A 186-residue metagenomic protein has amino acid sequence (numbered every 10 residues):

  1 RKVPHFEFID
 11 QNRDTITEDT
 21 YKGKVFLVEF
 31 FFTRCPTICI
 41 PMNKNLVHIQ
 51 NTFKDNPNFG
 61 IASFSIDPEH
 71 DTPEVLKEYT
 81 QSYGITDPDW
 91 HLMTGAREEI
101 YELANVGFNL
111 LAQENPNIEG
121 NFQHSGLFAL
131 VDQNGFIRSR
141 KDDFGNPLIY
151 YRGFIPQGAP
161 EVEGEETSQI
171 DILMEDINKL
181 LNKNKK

Functional and structural regions predicted by a protein language model:
R1-D19, K44: N-terminal "domain-start" segment that seeds a small globular fold
V3-P4, F26, S125-L127: Short loop/turn microsegments at loop-to-beta-strand junctions
I16-L46, I61-A62: Short active-site neighborhood of thiol/selenol oxidoreductases, capturing the structured segment around
V28, F32, F64-I66, W90 (+1 more regions): Second-shell loop/turn segments in exported
N43-L103: Structural microenvironment flanking redox-active thiols in thiol-disulfide oxidoreductases
W90, Y101, F108-Q113, Q123-A129: Structural micro-motif
I118-K186: Thiol-/selenol-based redox modules, centered on thioredoxin-like and closely related oxidoreductase domains
